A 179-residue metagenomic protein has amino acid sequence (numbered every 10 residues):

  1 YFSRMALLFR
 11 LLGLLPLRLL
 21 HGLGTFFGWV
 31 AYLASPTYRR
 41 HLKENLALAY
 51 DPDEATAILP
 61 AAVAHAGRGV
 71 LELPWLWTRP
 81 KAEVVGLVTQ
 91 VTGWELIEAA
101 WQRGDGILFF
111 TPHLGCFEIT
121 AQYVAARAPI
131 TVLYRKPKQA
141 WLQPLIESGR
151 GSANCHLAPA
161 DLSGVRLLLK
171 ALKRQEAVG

Functional and structural regions predicted by a protein language model:
Y1-L108, L114-G115: Membrane-proximal helical "anchor" segments flanking the first transmembrane region of inner-membrane enzymes
W77-G179: Soluble catalytic domains of membrane acyltransferases
